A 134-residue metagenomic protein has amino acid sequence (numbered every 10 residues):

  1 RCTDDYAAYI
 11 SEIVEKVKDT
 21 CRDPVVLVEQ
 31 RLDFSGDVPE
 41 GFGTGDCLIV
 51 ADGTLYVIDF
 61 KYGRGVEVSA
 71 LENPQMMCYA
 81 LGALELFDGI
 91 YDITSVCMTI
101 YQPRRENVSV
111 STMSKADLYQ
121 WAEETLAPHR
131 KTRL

Functional and structural regions predicted by a protein language model:
R1-Q30, S111-M113: A non-catalytic, helix-rich entry segment at domain boundaries
D23-T132: Mg2+/Mn2+-dependent nuclease catalytic core
